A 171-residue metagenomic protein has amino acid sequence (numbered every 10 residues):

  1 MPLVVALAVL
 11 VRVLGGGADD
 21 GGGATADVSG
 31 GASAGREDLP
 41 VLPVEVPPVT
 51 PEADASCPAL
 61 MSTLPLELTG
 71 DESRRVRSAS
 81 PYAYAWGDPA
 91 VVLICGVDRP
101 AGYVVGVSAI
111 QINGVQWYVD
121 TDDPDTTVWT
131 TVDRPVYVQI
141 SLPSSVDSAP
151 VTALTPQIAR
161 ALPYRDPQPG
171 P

Functional and structural regions predicted by a protein language model:
M1-D19: Hydrophobic single-pass membrane-targeting/anchoring helices
P2, P40-P43, P47-P51, P58 (+6 more regions): Proline-rich intrinsically disordered, low-complexity coils
L10, G21, E45, V49 (+4 more regions): Residue-level detector of solvent-exposed, low-hydrophobicity positions
R12, R36, G70, R74-R77 (+4 more regions): Arginine residue identity/basic-tract feature
G16-P89: Extracytoplasmic low-complexity, Pro/Thr/Ser/Ala/Gly-rich segments that lie immediately after a secretion/anchoring
P65-V119: Mature extracytoplasmic domains of secretory-pathway proteins
G96-P171: Extracytosolic low-complexity repeat regions of secreted or lipid-anchored proteins
